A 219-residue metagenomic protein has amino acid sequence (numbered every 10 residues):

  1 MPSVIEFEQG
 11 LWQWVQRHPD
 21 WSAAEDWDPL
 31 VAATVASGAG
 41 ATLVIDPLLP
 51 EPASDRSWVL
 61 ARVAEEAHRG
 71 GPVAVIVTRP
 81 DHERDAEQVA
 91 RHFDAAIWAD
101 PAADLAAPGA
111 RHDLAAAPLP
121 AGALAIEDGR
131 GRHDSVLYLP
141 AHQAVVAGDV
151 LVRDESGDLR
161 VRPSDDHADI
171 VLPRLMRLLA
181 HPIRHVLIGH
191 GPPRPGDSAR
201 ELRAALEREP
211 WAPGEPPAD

Functional and structural regions predicted by a protein language model:
S3-P19, D28-P29, A41-A53, V73 (+1 more regions): Metallo-beta-lactamase
D20-A23, V31-A33: Short secondary-structure capping/turn segments at boundaries of alpha-helices and beta-strands
A32, F93, H133: Residues that flank catalytic or metal-binding motifs in active/ligand-binding sites
A33, L60, A64, L175-M176: Short hydrophobic/charged patches on amphipathic alpha-helices used for structural packing and interfaces
A39, R69, H92, H181-P182: Structured helix-beta-strand junction loops
L49-P120: Active-site HxH/HxHxD metal-binding segment of metal-dependent hydrolases
G109-L139: Internal catalytic-core helix/loop-beta-alpha segment that presents or stabilizes conserved functional determinants
